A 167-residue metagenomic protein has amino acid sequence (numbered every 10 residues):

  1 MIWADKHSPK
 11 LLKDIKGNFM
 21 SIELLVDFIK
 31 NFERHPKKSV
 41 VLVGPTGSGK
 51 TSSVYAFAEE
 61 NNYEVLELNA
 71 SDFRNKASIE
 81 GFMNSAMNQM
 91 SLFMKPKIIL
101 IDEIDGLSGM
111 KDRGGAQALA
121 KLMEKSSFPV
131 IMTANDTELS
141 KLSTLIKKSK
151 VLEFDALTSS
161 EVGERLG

Functional and structural regions predicted by a protein language model:
I2-S39, S85-L92: Pre-Walker A (pre-P-loop) alpha-helix and adjacent loop at the N terminus of AAA/AAA+ ATPase modules, a conserved
W3-H7, K13-M20, T46, A70-N75 (+3 more regions): Short amphipathic alpha-helical molecular recognition features
D5, E59, T144-K147: Short, conserved catalytic or adaptor-binding loops enriched in Gly and charged residues
I15, A58, V162: Residue-level signature of catalytic and energy-coupling elements of molecular machines, predominantly ATP/GTP-dependent
D27, Y55-E59, K121: Short, well-ordered alpha-helices that flank and scaffold nucleotide-derived cofactor binding pockets
E33-L68: Walker A/P-loop
E64-G167: Non-catalytic interfacial helical region
